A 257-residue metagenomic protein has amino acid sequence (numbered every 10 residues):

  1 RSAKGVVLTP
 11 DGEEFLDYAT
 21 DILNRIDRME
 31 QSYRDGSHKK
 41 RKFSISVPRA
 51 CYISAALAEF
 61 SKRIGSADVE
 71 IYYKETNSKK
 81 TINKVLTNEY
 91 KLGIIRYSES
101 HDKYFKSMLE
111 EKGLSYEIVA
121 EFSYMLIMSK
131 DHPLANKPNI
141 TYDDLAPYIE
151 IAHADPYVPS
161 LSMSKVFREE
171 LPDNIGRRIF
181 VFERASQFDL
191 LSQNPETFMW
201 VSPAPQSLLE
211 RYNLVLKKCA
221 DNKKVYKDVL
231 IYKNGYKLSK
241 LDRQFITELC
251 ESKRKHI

Functional and structural regions predicted by a protein language model:
R1-P10: A short LG(V/I)-centered, amphipathic sequence patch enriched for acidic residue(s) preceding the LG motif
D11, F15-Y18, A55-A56, M163 (+1 more regions): Short amphipathic alpha-helical coupling segments at ligand-binding clamshell hinges and other catalytic/signaling
N24, G36-N83, L238-D242: N-terminal winged-helix
I53-E59, D102, Y142, A146-L171 (+1 more regions): Secondary-structure junction motif
L86-K91, D155-V215: Hydrophobic hinge/microswitch elements
M108-Y124, M128-E150: Flexible hinge/capping segments at coil-to-helix
E111-E117, F122, A185-G235: Beta-alpha-beta core module
I127-A135, K227-L238: A bilobed periplasmic-binding-protein/Venus flytrap-type ligand-binding module shared by bacterial periplasmic
